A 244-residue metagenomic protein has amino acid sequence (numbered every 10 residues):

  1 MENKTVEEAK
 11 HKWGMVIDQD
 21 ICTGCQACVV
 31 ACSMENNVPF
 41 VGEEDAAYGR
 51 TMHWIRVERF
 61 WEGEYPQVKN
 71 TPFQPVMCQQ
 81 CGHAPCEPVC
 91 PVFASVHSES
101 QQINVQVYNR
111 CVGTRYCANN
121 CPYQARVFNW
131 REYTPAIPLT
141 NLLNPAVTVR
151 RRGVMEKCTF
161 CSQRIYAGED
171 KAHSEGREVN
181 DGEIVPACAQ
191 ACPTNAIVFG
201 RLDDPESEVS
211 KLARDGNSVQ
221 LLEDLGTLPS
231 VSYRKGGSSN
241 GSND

Functional and structural regions predicted by a protein language model:
M1-D244: Non-ligating segments of multi-cofactor redox enzymes
